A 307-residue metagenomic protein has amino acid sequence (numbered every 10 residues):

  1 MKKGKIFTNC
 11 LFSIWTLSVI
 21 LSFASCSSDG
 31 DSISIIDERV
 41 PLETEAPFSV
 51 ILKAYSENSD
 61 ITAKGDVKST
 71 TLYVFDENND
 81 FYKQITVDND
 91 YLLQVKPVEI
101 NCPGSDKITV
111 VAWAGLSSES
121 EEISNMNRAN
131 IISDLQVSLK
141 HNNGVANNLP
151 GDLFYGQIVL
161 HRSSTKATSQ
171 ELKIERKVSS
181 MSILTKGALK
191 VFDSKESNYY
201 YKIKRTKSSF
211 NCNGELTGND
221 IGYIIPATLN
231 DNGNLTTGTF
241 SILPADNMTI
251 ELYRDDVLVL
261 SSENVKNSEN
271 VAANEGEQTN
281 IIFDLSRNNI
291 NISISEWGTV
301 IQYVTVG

Functional and structural regions predicted by a protein language model:
M1-S25: Sec-dependent bacterial lipoprotein signal peptides
S18-L52, G276, S295-V300: Bacterial Sec-dependent N-terminal signal peptides
E38-R39, E43-A63, T185-V191: Short amphipathic, basic-aromatic surface patches that mediate peripheral association with negatively charged
E43, G65-V67, I174-V178: Short, surface-exposed loop/turn motifs at beta-strand boundaries within globular domains
N58-D60, T71-F75, D80-R176: Short, low-hydrophobicity acidic/polar segments
D66-S124, F192-A273, Q302-G307: Tryptophan-paired
K140-G233: A sequence/structural signal for flexible, mid-protein segments enriched in small/helix-disrupting residues
E275-G307: Hydrophobic, glycine-enriched assembly/anchoring segments
